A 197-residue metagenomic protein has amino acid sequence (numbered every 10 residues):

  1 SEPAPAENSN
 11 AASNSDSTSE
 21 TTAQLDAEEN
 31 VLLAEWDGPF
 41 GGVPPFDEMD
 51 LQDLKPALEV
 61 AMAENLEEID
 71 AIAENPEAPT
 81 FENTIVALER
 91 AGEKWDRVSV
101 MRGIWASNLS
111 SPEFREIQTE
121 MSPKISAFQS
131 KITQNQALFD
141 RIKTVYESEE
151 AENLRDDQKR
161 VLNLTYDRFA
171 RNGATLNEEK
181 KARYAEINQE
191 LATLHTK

Functional and structural regions predicted by a protein language model:
P3, E7-K197: Zn2+-dependent metallopeptidase catalytic domains
